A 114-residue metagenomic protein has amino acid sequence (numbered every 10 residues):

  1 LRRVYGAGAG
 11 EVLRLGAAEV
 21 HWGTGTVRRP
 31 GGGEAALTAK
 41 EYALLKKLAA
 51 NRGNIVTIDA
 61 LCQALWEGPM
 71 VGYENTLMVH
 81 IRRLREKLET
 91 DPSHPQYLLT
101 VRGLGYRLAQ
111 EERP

Functional and structural regions predicted by a protein language model:
L1-R14: Basic, amphipathic DNA-recognition helix from helix-turn-helix-like DNA-binding domains
V12, V20, L98-T100: Short, flexible coil/turn micro-motifs enriched in small/turn-prone residues
R14-Y42, R107-P114: A structural micro-motif at secondary-structure boundaries
T26-R28, G32-A36, A43-Y97, V101-L104: Positively charged, aromatic-enriched patches within helix-turn-helix-type DNA-binding elements, predominantly
